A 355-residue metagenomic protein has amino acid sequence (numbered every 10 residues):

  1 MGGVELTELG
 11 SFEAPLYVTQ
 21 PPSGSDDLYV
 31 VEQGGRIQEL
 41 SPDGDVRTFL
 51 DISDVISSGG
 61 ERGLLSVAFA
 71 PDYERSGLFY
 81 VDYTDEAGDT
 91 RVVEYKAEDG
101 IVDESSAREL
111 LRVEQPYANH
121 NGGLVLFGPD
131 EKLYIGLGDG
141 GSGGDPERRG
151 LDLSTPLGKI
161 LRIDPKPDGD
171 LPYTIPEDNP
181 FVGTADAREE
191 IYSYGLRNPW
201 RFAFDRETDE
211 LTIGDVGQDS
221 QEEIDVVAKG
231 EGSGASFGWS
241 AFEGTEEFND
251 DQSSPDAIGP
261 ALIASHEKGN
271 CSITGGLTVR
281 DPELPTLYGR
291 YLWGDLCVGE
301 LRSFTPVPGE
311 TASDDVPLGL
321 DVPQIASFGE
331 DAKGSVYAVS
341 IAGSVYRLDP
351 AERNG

Functional and structural regions predicted by a protein language model:
M1-E5, D43-T48, A97-R108, G169-R188 (+4 more regions): Beta-strand initiation motifs
M1-G144, R201-Q221, G269-T311, A332-E352: Acidic, Gly/Ser/Thr-rich repeat motifs that build Ca2+-stabilized beta-propeller blades
R47-R62, S106-G122, P165-Y192, W239-K268: Surface-exposed loop and turn segments in beta-propeller and other repeat-based domains that flank or scaffold
V92-G100, R149-P165, V226-A228: Beta-propeller blade signature
G143-T155, L171, G232: Acidic/polar, solvent-exposed loop segments in beta-strand-rich repeat domains
E189-L196, R201: Active-site loop and adjoining helix of the penicillin-binding protein/serine DD-peptidase-beta-lactamase fold
L196, T311-A332: Conserved blade-ending motifs and adjacent loop-strand segments that build the rim/top face of beta-propeller domains
L211-Q218, V227-S233, G238-T278, E283-L284: Extracellular protease catalytic domains of secreted zymogens
